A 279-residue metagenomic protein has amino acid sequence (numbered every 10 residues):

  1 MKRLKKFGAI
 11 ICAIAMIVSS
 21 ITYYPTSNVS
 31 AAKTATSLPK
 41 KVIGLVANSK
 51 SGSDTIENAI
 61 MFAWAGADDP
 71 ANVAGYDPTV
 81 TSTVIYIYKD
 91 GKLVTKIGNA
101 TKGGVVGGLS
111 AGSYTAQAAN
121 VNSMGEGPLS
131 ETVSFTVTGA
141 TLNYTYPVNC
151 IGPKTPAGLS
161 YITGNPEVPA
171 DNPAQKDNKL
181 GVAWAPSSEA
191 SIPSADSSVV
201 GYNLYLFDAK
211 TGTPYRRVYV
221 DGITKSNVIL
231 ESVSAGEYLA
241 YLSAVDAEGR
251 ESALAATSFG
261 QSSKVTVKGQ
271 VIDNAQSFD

Functional and structural regions predicted by a protein language model:
K5-I17: Sec-dependent N-terminal signal peptides
V18-T36: Sec-dependent signal peptide cleavage junction
A31-K41, T141-T155: Proline/serine/threonine-rich low-complexity linkers at boundaries of modular beta-sandwich domains
S49-I56, E167-K176: Short, solvent-exposed loop/linker segments at the N-terminal edge of repeated beta-sheet extracellular domains
N58-D77, N178-D196: Conserved aromatic anchor
P78-L109, S197, G201-V233: Recognizes extended acidic, P/S/T-rich segments that occur within or adjacent to Ig-like beta-sandwich modules
G108-G125, S232-R250: Beta-strand-rich modules
M124-Y144, E248-G269: Extracellular fibronectin type III
